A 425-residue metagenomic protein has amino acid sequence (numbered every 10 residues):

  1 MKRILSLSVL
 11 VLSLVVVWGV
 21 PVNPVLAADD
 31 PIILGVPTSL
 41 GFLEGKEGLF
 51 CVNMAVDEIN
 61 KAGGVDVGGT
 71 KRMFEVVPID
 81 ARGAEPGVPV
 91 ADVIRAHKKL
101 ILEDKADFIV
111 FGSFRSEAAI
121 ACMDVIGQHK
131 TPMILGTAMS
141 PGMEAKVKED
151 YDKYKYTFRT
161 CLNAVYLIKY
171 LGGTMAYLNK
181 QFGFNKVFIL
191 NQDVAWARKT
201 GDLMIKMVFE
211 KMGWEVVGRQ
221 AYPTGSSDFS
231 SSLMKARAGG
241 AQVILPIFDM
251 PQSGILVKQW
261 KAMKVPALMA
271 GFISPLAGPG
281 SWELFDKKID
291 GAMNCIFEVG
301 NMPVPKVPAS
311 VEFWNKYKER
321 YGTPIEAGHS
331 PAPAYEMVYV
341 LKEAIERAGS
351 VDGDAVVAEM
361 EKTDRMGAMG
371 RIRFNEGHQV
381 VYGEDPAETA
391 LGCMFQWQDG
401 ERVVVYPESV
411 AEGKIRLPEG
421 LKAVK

Functional and structural regions predicted by a protein language model:
S8-P21: Bacterial N-terminal signal peptides
V25-G35, D66-E75, A176-K186: Immediate post-signal peptide segment of exported/extracytoplasmic ligand-binding proteins
D29, E44-F50, V65-K148, T160 (+2 more regions): Beta-alpha junction/loop-to-helix N-cap segments that form part of ligand/metal-binding clefts
G35-N53, I79-P86, V90, F114-E117 (+4 more regions): Extracytoplasmic "Venus flytrap"
G45-V67, L203-E210: Short, polar/charged alpha-helical segment
A106-G218, L268-N294: Extracytoplasmic ligand/sensor domains, especially the bilobed periplasmic-binding protein
A164, W260-Y335, E346-R347, R402-E412 (+1 more regions): Extracellular/periplasmic periplasmic-binding protein-like sensory domains
Y317-P331, K342-V405, V424: Segments of small-molecule ligand-sensing domains
